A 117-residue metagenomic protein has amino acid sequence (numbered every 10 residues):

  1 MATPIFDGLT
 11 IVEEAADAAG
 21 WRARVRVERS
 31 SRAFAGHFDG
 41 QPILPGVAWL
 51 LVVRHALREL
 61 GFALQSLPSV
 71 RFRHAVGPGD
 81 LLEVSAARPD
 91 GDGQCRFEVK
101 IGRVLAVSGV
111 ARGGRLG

Functional and structural regions predicted by a protein language model:
A2-Q41: Catalytic strand-loop segment that frames the active site of acyl-thioester-processing enzymes
D7, A16-W21, V76, A87-G117: HotDog/MaoC-like acyl-thioester-processing domains
I11, S66, L105-V107: Residue-level detector of beta-propeller blades
A23-V25, V70, V99: Preference for bulky hydrophobic residues occupying beta-strand positions in well-ordered beta-sheet regions
V25-V27, F72, G113: Hydrophobic residues in beta-strands and at strand termini
V27-L60, L64: A conserved, well-ordered hydrophobic junction motif at loop->secondary-structure transitions
L51-R88: Hydrophobic beta-strand-centered segment that forms part of the acyl-chain substrate-binding groove
